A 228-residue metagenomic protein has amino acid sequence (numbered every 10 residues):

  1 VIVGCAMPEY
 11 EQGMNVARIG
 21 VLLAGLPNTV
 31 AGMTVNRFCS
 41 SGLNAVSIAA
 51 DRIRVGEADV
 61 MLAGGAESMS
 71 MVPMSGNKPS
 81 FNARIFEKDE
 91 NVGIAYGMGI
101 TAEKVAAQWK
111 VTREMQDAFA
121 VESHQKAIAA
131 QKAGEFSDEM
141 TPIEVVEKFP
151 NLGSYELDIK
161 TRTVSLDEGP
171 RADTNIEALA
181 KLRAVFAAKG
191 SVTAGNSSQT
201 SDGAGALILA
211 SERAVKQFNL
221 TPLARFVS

Functional and structural regions predicted by a protein language model:
V1-C5, G32-N36, M61-E67, D117-E122 (+2 more regions): Beta-strand segments within the central parallel beta-sheet cores of soluble alpha/beta enzyme folds
C5-A58, G93-I100, A172-Q199: Conserved catalytic cysteine-centered active-site region of acyl-thioester-dependent Claisen-condensing enzymes
P8, S68-M69, P150: Residue-level marker for beta-strand->alpha-helix junctions and adjacent short loops that shape enzyme
G13-M14, M71-N77, S154-E156, L220: Short acidic, glycine/serine/threonine-rich loops at helix termini
L26, Q217-N219: Short helix-capping segments at alpha-helix termini
R37-A66, A106-F136, A206-A214: Active-site-proximal alpha-helical scaffold in enzymes
A50, V55-W109: Flexible glycine-/small-residue-enriched beta->alpha junction loops that bind anionic phosphate/pyrophosphate groups
M115-Q217, V227: N-terminal extracellular/periplasmic Venus flytrap/periplasmic-binding protein-like
